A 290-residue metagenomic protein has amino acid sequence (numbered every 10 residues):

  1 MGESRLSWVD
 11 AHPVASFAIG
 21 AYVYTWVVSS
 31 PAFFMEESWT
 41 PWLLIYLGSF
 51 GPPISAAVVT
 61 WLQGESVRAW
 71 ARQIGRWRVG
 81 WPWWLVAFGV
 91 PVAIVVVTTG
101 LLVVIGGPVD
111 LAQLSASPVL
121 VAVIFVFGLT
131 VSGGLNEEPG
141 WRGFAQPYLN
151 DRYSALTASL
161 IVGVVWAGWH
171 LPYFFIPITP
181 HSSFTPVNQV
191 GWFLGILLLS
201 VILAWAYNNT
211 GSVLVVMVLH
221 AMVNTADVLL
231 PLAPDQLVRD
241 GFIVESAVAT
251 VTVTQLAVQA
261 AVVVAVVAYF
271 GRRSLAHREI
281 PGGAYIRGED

Functional and structural regions predicted by a protein language model:
M1-D10: Short, Lys/Arg-rich, polar N-terminal cytosolic tail immediately upstream of the first transmembrane signal-anchor
A21, W39-Q63: Functionally critical transmembrane alpha-helices in membrane proteins and complexes, commonly lining
Y22, F50, F88, V126-V131 (+6 more regions): Residue-level signature of the transmembrane alpha-helical core of multi-pass small-molecule transporters
Y24, S29, P52-V58, P91-T99 (+1 more regions): Hydrophobic core of alpha-helical transmembrane segments in multi-pass integral membrane proteins
F33-Y46, V67-R142, Q146-R152, I178-N188 (+1 more regions): Juxtamembrane helix-loop-helix connectors linking adjacent transmembrane helices in multi-pass membrane enzymes
W61, L219-D290: C-terminal membrane module of polytopic membrane proteins
N136-G163, A204, N208-S212: Membrane-interface helix/loop boundary segments of multi-pass membrane proteins
T185-E245: Functionally important transmembrane alpha-helices
